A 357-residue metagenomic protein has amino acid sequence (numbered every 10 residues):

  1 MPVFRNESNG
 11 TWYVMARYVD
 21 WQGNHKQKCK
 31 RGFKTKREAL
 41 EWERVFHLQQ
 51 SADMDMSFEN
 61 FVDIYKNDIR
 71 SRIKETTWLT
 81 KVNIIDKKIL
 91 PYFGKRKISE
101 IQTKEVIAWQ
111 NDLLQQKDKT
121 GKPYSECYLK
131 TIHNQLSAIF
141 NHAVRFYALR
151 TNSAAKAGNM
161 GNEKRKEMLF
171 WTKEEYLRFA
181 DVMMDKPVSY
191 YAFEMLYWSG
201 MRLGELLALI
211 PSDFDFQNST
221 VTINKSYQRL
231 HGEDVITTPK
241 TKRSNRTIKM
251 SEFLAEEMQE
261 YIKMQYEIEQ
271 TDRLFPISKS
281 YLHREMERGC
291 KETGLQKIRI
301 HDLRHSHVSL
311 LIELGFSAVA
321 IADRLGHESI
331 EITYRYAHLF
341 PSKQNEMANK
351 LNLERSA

Functional and structural regions predicted by a protein language model:
V3, N67-R150, R165, P276-S280 (+1 more regions): N-terminal core-binding DNA-recognition domain of tyrosine site-specific recombinases/integrases
E7-A108, M264, Q270: N-terminal DNA-binding module of tyrosine recombinases/phage integrases
M15, N159, A208-E260: Conserved tyrosine-mediated DNA breakage-rejoining catalytic core shared by Y-recombinases
W109, S153, R178-V182, G232-T238 (+1 more regions): DNA/chromatin major-groove-contacting recognition/catalytic segments
P123-E126, K130, R145, L149-L209 (+3 more regions): Basic, Lys/Arg- and aromatic-enriched nucleic-acid-binding interface segment
R145, E194, W198, G204-E205 (+4 more regions): C-terminal catalytic core of tyrosine-transesterase DNA break-rejoin enzymes
F170, Y227, S280, A318 (+1 more regions): Catalytic-site neighborhood detector that most strongly recognizes the C-terminal catalytic loop/helix of tyrosine
K173-L177, S226-R229, S251-Q296: Active-site/catalytic core of tyrosine-dependent DNA strand-transfer enzymes
